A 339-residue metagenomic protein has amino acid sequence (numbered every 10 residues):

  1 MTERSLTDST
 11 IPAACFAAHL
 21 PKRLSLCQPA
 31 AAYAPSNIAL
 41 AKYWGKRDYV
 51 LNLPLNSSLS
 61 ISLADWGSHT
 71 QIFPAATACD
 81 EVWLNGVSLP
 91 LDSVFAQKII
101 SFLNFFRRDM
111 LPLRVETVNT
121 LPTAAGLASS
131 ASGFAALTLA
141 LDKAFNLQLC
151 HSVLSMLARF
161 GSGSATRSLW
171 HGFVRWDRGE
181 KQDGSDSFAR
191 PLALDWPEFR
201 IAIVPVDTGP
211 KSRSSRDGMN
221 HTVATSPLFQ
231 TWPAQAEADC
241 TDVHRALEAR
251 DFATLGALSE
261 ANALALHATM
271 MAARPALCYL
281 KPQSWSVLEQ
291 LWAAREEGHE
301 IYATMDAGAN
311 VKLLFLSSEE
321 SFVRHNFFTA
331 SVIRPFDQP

Functional and structural regions predicted by a protein language model:
T2-A125, L139-H151, R334-P339: ATP-binding N-lobe of GHMP and related small-molecule kinases
L6, C15, R108-L194: Gly/Ser-rich oxyanion-binding loop with an adjacent helix/lid that shapes the negatively charged ligand pocket
A39, D48, T77-C79, T208-S214 (+2 more regions): Short, acidic Gly/Pro/Ser/Thr-rich loop/turn segments
A39-K42, I61, S68-I72, A165-S168 (+3 more regions): Short beta-strand scaffold segments in enzyme catalytic cores
T70, L255, D306: Residue-level signal for inorganic ion chemistry
F95, G133-F134, D239, Q283 (+1 more regions): Catalytic-loop motifs flanking and including active-site residues across diverse enzymes
V153-K281, W285-R295, H299-I301, L314-P339: ATP-dependent small-molecule kinase catalytic core of the GHMP/sugar-kinase superfamily and closely related
T304-N310: Short Gly/Ser/Thr- and Asp/Glu-enriched loop/turn motifs at secondary-structure junctions
